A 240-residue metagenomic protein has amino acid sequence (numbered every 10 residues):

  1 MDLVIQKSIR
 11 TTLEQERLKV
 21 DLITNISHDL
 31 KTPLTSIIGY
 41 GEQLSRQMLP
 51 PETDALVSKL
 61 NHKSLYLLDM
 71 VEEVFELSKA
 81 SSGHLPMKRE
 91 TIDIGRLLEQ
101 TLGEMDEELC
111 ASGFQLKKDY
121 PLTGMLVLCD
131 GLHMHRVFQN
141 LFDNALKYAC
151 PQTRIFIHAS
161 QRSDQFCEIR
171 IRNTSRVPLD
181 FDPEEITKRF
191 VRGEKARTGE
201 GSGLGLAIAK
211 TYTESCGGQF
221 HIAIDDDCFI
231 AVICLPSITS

Functional and structural regions predicted by a protein language model:
H62-L67: Short alpha-helical segment of the dimerization/phosphotransfer core of two-component systems
S82-M87, L126-C129: Conserved micro-motifs of the catalytic ATP-binding
K88-G103: A conserved beta-strand-to-alpha-helix junction within the catalytic ATP-binding
K88-T91, C110, Q115-M125: Conserved catalytic submotifs in the C-terminal HATPase_c
A145-L146: Short helix-loop "hinge" at the ATP-lid/N-box region of the Bergerat-fold HATPase_c
P178-V191: Short conserved segment of the HATPase_c
G217-D225: Glycine-rich ATP-binding loops of the HATPase_c
